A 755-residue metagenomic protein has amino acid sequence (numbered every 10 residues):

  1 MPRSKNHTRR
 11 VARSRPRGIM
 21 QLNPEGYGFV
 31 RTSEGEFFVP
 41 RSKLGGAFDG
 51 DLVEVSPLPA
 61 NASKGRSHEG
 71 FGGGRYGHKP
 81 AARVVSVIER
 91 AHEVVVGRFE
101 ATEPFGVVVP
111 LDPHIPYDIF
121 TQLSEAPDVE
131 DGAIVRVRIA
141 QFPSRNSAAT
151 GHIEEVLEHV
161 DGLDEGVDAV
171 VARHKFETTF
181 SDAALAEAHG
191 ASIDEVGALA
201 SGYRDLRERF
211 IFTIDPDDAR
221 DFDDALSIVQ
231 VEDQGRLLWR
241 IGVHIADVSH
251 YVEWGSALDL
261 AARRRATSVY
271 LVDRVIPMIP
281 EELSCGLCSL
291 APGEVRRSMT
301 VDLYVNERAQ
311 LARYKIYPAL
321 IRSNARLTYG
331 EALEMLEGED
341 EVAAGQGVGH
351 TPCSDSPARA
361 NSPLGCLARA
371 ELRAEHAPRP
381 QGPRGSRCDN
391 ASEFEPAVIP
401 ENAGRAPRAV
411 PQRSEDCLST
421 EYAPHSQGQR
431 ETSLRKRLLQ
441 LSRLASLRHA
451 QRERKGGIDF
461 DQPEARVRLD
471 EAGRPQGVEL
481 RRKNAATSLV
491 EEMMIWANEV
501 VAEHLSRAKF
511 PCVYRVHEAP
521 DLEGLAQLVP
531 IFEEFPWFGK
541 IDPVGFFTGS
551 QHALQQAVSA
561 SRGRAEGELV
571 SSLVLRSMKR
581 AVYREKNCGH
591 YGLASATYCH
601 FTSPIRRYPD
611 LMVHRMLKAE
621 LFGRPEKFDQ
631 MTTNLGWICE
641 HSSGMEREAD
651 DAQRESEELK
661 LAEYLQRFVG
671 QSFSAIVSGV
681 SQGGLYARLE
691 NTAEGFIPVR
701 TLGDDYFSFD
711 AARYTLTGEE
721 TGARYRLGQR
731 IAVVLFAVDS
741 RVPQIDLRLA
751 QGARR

Functional and structural regions predicted by a protein language model:
M1-G242, S249-V295, I321-A343, P357 (+7 more regions): Charge-lined substrate channels and their catalytic hotspots, especially those that engage the 3′ end of RNA
R13-R17, R437, A450, V500 (+3 more regions): Structured C-terminal cores of nucleic-acid metabolism proteins
I19, V96-R98, A225-S227, D302 (+4 more regions): Short, surface-exposed charged micro-motifs
A60-N61, Q141-S144, H159, V248-H250 (+4 more regions): Conserved nucleotide-binding/hydrolysis micro-motifs of P-loop NTPases
R66-G72, A343-Q429: Intrinsic disorder/low-complexity segments
P80, D128, N146-A149, L163 (+16 more regions): Helical mechanochemical/support elements of P-loop NTPase systems and associated helical scaffolds
V137-I139, D215, R220-G347, E393 (+5 more regions): Feature marking long nucleic-acid-engaging regions of large polymerase/nuclease enzymes
